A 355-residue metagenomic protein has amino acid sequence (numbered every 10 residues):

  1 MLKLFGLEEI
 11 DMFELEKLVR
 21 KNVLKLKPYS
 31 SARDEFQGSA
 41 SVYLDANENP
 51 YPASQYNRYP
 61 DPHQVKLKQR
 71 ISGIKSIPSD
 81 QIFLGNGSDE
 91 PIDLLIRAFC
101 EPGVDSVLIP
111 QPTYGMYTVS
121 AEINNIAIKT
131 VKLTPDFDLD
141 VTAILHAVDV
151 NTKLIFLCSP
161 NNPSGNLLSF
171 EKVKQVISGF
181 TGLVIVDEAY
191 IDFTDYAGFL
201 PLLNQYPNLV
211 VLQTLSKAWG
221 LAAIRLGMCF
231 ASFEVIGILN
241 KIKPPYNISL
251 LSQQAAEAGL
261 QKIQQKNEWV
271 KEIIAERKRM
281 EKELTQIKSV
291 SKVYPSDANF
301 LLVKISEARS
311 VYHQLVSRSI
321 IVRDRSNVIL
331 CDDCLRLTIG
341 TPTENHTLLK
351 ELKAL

Functional and structural regions predicted by a protein language model:
L4-I74: N-terminal "arm"/small-domain region of PLP-dependent enzymes with the aminotransferase-like
G6-D11, S317-R318, N327-L355: PLP-dependent enzyme catalytic core of the Aspartate aminotransferase-like
K68-S106, N124: Phosphate-binding glycine-rich loop
P78-I82, G103-S106, N151, E188 (+2 more regions): Short acidic capping loops at alpha-helix termini that bridge into adjacent secondary structure
E101-L157: PLP-dependent aminotransferase-like
E122, L139-V150, P163-V184, E188-L221: Active-site pre-lysine segment of PLP-dependent enzymes
N208-Q286, V293: PLP-dependent aminotransferase class I/II
I274, Q286-R318: Conserved PLP-binding catalytic core of the aspartate aminotransferase-like
